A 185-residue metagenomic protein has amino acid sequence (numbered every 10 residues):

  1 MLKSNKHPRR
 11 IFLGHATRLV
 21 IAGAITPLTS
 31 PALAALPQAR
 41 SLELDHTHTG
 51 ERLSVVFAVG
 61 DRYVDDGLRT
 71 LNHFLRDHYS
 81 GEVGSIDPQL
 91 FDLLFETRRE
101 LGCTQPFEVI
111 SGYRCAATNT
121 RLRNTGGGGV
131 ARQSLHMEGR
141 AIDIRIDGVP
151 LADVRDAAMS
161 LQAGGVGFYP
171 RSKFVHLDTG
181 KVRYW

Functional and structural regions predicted by a protein language model:
M1-G23: N-terminal secretory signal peptides and thylakoid transit peptides that target proteins across membranes
L2-K3, A34-A35, R40-D45, G126-W185: Catalytic cores and adjacent binding grooves of peptidoglycan-active enzymes
T26-V55: C-terminal segment of N-terminal export signals and the immediately downstream linker at the start of the mature
V55-V56, R121-R123, D156: Short, solvent-exposed loop/turn and secondary-structure capping segments
G60-I110: Active-site acidic/histidine clusters and adjacent loop/turn architecture that either coordinate catalytic ions
F91-F95, N119, L151, R155: Extracytoplasmic/secreted envelope proteins and their assembly/folding machinery, especially bacterial periplasmic
L93-R98, C115-T118, M137, I144: Cysteine-centered nucleophilic/redox motifs
P106-T120: Acidic helix-start/capping segments at beta-turn-to-alpha-helix junctions
